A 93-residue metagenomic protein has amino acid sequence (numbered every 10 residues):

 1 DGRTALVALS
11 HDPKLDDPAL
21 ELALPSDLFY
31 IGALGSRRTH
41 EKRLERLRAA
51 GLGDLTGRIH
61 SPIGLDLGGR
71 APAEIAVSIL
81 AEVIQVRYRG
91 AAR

Functional and structural regions predicted by a protein language model:
D1-G2: Short amphipathic alpha-helix with an adjacent loop that forms part of the alpha/beta core around
A5-R46: ADP-ribose/adenylate-binding Rossmann-like module
L28, L34-R93: Adenosine-phosphate binding glycine-rich loop
